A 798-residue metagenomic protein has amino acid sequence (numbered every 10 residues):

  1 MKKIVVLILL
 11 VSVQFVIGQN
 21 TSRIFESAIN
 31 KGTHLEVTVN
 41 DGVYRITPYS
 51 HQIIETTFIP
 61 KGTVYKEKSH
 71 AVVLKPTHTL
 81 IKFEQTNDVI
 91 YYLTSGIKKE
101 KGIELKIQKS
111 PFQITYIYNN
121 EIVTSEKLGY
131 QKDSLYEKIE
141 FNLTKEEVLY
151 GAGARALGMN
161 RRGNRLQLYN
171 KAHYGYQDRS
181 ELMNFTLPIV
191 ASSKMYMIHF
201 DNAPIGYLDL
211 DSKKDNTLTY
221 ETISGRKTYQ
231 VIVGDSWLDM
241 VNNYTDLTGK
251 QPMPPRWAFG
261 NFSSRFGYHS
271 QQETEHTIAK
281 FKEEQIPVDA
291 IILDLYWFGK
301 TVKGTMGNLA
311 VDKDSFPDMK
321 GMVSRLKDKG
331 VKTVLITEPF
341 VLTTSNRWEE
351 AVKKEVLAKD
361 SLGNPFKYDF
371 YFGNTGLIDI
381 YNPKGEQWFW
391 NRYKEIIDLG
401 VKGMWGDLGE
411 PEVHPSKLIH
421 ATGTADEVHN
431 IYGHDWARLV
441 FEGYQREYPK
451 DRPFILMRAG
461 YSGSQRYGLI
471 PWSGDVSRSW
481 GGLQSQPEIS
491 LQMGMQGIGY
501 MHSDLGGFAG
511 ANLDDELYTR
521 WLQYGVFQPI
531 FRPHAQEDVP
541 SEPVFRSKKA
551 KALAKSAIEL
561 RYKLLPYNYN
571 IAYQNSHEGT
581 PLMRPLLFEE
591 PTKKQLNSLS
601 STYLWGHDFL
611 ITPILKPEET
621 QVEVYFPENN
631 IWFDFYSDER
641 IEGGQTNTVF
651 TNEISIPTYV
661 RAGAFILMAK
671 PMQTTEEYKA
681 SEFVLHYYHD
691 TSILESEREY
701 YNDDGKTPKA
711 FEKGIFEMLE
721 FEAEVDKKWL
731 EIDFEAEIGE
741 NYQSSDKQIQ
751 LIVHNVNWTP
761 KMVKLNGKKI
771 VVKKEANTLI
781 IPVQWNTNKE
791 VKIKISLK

Functional and structural regions predicted by a protein language model:
M1-R23: Bacterial Sec-dependent N-terminal signal peptides
K3-I4, Q784-E790: Short glycine/proline-enriched turn or capping motifs at secondary-structure junctions
I4-V5, G663, D704, V771: Residue-level detector of intrinsically disordered/flexible regions characterized by low predicted structural confidence
I17-T248, P252-W257, F266, Q271-E273 (+8 more regions): N-terminal accessory segment at the very beginning of proteins
T21, I122-I656, V660-R661, N702: Catalytic-domain carbohydrate-binding cleft regions of carbohydrate-active enzymes
T21, K66-E84, K359, D634-E653 (+1 more regions): Solvent-exposed beta-strand/loop surfaces of large extracellular or lumenal domains
E642-G644, T648-S692: Soluble, non-transmembrane domains of envelope/secretory-pathway proteins that act on or interact with carbohydrate
